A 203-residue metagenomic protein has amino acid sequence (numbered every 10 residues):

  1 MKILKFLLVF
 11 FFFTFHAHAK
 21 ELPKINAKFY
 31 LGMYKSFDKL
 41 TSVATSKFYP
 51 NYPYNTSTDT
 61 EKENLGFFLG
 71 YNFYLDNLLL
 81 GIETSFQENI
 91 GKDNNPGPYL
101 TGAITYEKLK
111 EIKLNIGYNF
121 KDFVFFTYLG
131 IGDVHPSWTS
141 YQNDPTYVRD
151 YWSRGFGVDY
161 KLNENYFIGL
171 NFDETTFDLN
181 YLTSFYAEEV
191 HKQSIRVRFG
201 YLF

Functional and structural regions predicted by a protein language model:
M1-N26: Cleavable N-terminal export/targeting peptides
A19-F73, D133: Short glycine/proline- and aromatic-enriched beta-strand/turn motifs that initiate or cap beta-hairpins
L22, Y34, F68-N72, N115-N119 (+2 more regions): Transmembrane beta-barrel domains of outer membrane proteins
F29, N77-L80, D122-F125, E164-L170: Repeated loop/turn-to-beta-strand initiation elements of outer-membrane beta-barrel proteins
Y30, G66-F68, E111-N115, S153-G155 (+1 more regions): Membrane-embedded beta-strand positions in outer-membrane beta-barrel channels/transporters
Y30, Y160, V190-F203: Outer-membrane beta-barrel "beta-signal"
K35-T41, E63, F73, F86-K92 (+5 more regions): Transmembrane beta-strands of outer-membrane beta-barrel pores
L40-D59, E88-K108, D133-V148, F177-V190: Flexible, solvent-exposed loop segments that connect beta-strands
